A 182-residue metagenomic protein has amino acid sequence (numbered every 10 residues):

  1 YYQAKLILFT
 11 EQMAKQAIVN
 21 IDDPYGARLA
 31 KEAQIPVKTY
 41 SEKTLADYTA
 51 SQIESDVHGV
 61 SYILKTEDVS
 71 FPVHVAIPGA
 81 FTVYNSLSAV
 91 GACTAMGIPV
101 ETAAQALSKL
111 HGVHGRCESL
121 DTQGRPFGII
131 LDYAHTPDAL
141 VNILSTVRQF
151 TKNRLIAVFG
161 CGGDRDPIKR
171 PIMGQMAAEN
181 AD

Functional and structural regions predicted by a protein language model:
Y2-G128, K152: Acidic, Mg2+-coordinating active-site environments of NTP-dependent enzymes
V19, L131, F159: Active-site flanking residues adjacent to catalytic metal/cofactor-binding acidic residues
K43, A134, G160-G162: Histidine- and/or cysteine-centered catalytic micro-motif in compact active-site loops
S88, H135, A139: Conserved cofactor-binding/catalytic machinery of classical short-chain dehydrogenase/reductase
V113, D138-V141, S145-D182: Active-site beta-alpha connecting loops in nucleotide-dependent enzymes
C117, D132, A157: Hydrophobic, well-ordered secondary-structure elements that form the walls of internal hydrophobic environments
G128-H135: Switch II (G3) loop of P-loop NTPases
